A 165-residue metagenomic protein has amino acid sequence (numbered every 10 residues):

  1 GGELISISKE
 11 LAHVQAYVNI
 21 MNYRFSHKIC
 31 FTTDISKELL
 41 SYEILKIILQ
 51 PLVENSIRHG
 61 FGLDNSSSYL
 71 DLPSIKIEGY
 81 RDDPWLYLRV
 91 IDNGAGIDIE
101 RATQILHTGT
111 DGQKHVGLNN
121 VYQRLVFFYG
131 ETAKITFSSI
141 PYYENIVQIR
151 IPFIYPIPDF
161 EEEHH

Functional and structural regions predicted by a protein language model:
G1-S138, E144-Q148: Two-component histidine phosphotransfer core
I140-H165: C-terminal end segment of the histidine kinase catalytic
